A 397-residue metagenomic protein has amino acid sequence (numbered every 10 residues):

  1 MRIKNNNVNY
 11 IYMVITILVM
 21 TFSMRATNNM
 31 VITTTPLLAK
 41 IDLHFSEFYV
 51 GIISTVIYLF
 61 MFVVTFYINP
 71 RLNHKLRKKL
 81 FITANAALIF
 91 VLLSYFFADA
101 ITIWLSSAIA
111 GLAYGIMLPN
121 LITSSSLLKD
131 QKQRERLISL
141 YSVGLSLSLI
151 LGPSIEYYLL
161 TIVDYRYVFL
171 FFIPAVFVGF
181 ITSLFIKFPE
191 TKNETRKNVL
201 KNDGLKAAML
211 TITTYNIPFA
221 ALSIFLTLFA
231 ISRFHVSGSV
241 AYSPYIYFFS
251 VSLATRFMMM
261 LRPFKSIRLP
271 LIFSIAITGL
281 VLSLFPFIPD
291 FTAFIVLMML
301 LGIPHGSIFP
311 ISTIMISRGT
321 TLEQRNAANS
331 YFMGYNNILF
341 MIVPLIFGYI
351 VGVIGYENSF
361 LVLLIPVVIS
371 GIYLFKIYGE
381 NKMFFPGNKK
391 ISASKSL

Functional and structural regions predicted by a protein language model:
V8-I53, Y58, N216-R233: Helix-loop boundary and gating motifs at the non-cytosolic
A39-K40, R71-N73, I155-V163, A230-I231 (+2 more regions): Interfacial helix-cap and linker-helix signal at transmembrane-aqueous boundaries of multi-pass secondary transporters
E47-F48, Q131-Y141, G238, L322-F332: Loop-to-transmembrane helix entry/capping segments in MFS-fold secondary transporters and related SLC/MFSD carriers
V64-L76, T255-I267, V351: Helix-to-loop junctions at the C-terminal end of transmembrane segments in multipass secondary transporters
K79-L93, L269-S283: Structural signature of the two symmetry-related core transmembrane helices
A108-V143: Cytoplasmic helix-loop-helix junction between adjacent transmembrane helices in 12-TM secondary transporters
I173-T191, Y373-Y378: C-terminal membrane-cytosol helix-exit motif in multi-pass small-molecule transporters
Q324-I354: A late C-terminal transmembrane helix in Major Facilitator Superfamily
